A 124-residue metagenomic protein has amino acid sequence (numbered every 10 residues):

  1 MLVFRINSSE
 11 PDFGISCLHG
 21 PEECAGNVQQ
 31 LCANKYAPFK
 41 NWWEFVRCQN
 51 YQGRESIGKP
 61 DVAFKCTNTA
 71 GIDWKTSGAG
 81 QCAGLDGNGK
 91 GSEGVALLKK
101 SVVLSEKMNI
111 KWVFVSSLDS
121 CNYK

Functional and structural regions predicted by a protein language model:
M1-G78: Structural alpha/beta surface segment adjacent to cysteine/selenocysteine redox centers across thiol/disulfide enzymes
C48, Q52-K124: C-terminal cap of thioredoxin/glutaredoxin-like
